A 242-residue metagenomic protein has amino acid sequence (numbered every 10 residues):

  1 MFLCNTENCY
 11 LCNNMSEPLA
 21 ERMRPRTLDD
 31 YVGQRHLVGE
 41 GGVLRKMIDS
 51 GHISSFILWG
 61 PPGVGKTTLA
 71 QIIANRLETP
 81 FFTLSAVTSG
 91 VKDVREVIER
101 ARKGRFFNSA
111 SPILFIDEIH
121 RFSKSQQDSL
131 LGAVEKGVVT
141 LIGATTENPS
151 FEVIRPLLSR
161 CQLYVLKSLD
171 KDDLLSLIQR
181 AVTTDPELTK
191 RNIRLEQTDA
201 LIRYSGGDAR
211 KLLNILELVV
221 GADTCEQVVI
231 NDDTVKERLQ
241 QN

Functional and structural regions predicted by a protein language model:
F2-S50: A short, basic N-terminal segment
S16, K46-L84, E99-R102, L131-K136: Walker A/P-loop
L37-G41, F81-I113, K124: Short glycine-rich substrate-engagement loop in P-loop NTPases that contacts/grips substrate
L84, F115, T140-A144: Structural recognition of the conserved hydrophobic beta-strand(s) that form the central parallel beta-sheet of P-loop
S85-V87, Q162-L175: Conserved AAA+ ATPase "SRH/arginine-finger" region at the nucleotide-binding site
L131-G132, N148-Q162: Short regulatory helix/loop adjacent to the ATP-binding pocket of P-loop NTPases
D199-Y204, R210-T224: C-terminal helical "lid" of AAA+/P-loop NTPase domains
D223-N242: Conserved C-terminal helix/linker of AAA+ ATPases
